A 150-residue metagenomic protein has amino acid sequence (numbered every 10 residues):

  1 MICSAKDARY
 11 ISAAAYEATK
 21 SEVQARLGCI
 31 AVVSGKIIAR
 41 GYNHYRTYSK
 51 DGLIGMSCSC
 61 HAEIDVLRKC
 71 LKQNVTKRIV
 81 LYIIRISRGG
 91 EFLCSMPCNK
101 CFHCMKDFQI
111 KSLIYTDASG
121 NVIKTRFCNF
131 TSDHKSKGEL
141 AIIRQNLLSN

Functional and structural regions predicted by a protein language model:
M1-A25: Short, basic/aromatic recognition patches
M1-C3, G28, I37, Y48-G52: General secondary-structure propensity
R26-R40, I114-Y115: Short beta-strand scaffold segments in enzyme catalytic cores
A39-L148: Zn2+-dependent cytidine deaminase-like catalytic core
